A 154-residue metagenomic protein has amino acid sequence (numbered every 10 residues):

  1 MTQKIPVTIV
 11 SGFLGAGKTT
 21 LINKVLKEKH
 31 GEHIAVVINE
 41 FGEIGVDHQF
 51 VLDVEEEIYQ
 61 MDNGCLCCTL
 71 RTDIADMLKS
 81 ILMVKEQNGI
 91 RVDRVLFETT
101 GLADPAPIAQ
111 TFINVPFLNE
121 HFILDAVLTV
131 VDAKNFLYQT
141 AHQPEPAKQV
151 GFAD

Functional and structural regions predicted by a protein language model:
T2-I9, A16, T20-Q139: Nucleotide-state-sensitive switch-loop elements of NTP-binding domains
P144-D154: Contiguous mid-protein beta-loop-alpha structural module that forms a pocket-lining wall or clamp of enzyme active
